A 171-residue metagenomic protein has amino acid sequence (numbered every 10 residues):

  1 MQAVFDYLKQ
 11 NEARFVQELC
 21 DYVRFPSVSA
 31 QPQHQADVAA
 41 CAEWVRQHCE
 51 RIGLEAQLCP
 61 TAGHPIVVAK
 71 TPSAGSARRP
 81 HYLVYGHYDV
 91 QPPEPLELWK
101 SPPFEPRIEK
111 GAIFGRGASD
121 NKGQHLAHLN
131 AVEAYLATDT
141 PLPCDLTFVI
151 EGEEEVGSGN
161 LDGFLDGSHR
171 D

Functional and structural regions predicted by a protein language model:
M1-Q2, Q31, S158, S168: Short, structured coil/loop segments at alpha-helix boundaries
Q2-A118, A137-L142: Acidic/His- and Gly-rich active-site-bordering loop/insert found across diverse amide/peptide-bond hydrolases
N121-D171: Acidic/histidine-rich catalytic neighborhood of metal-dependent amide-processing enzymes
